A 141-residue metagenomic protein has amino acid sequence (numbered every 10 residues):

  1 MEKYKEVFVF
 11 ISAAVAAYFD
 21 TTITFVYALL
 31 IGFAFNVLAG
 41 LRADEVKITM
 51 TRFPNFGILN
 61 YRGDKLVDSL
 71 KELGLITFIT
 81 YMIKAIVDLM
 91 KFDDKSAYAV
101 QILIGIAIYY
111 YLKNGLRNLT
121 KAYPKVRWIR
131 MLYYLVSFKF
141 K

Functional and structural regions predicted by a protein language model:
M1-E6, T49, F53, Y109-K141: Membrane-proximal cytosolic segments adjacent to transmembrane helices
E6-A14, L30-G32, S69-A85, Q101-Y111: Hydrophobic alpha-helical transmembrane segments of multi-pass integral membrane proteins
Y18-F25: Transmembrane helix interruption/hinge and helix-loop junction motifs
A34-M50: Membrane-water interface of transmembrane alpha-helices
A39, A43-D44, T80-D88, F92 (+2 more regions): Membrane-water interface at transmembrane helix exits
M50-L75: Juxtamembrane helix-capping/reentrant segments at transmembrane boundaries
D68-L75, A85-L89, W128-K141: Alpha-helical membrane-embedding segments and immediately adjacent membrane-interface amphipathic helices
K91-L103: Internal alpha-helical transmembrane segments of multi-pass membrane proteins
